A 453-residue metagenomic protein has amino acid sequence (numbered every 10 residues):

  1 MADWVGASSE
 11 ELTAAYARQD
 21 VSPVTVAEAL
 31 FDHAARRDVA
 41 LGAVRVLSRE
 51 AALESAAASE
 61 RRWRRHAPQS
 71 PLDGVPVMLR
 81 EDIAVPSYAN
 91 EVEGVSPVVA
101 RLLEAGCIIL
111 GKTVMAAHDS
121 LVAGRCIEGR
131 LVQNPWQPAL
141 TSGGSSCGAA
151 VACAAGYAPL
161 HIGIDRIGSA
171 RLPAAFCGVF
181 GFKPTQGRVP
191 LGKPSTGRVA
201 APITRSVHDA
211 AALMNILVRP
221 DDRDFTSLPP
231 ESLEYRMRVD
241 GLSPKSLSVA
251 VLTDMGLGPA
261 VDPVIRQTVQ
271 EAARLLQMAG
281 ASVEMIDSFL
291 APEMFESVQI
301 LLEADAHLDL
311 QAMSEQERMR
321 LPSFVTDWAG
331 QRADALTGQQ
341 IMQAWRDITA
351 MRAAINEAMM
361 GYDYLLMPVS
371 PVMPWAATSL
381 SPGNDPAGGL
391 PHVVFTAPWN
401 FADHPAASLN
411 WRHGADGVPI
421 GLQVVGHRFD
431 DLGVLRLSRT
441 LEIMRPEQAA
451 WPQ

Functional and structural regions predicted by a protein language model:
A2-R166, R274: Gly/Ser-rich catalytic/binding loops embedded in alpha/beta enzyme cores
D20-E28, A57, Y235, V261-D287 (+2 more regions): Acyltransferase
L72-N90, G241-L252, L301-N356, P405 (+1 more regions): Short helix-loop capping/hinge segments that flank enzyme active sites or metal/cofactor-binding pockets
S96, A100-V218, N400-W411, V418-G421: Short glycine/serine-rich loop segments
K183-Q267, E271, R445-Q453: A short helix-breaking turn/cap at a secondary-structure junction
T226-S227, E296, L302, Q343 (+1 more regions): Short, surface-exposed loop/helix-turn segments at secondary-structure junctions that function as lids/hinges flanking
Q339, V434-Q453: Short, gly/Ser/Thr-rich active-site loops of penicillin-recognizing serine hydrolases
